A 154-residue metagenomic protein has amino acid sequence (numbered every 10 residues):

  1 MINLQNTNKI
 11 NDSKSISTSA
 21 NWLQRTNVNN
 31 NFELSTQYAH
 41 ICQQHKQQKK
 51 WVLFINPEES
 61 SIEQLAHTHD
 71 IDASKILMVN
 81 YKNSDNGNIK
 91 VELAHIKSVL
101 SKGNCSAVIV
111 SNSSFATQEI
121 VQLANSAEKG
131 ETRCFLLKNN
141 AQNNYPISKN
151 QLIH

Functional and structural regions predicted by a protein language model:
M1-H154: N-terminal regions of ATP-driven nucleic-acid and macromolecular assemblies, encompassing P-loop NTP-binding domains
